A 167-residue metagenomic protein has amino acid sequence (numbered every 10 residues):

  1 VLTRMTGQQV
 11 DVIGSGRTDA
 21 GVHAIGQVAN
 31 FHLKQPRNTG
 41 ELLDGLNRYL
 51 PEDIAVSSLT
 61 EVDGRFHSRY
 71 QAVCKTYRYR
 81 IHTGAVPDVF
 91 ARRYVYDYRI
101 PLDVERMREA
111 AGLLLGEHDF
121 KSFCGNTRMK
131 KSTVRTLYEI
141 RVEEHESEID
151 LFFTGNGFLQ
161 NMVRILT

Functional and structural regions predicted by a protein language model:
V1-T167: Structured-RNA-binding interfaces characteristic of tRNA pseudouridine synthases
